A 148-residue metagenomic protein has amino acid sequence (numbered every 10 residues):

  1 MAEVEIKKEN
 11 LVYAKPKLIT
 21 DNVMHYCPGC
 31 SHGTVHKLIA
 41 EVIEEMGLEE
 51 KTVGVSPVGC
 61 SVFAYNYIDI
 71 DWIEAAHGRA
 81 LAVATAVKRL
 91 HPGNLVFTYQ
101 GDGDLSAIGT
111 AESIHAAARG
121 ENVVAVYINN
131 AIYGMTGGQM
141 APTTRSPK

Functional and structural regions predicted by a protein language model:
M1-A14: Short, charged low-complexity linear segments at domain edges
V4-E5, N130-K148: Thiamine diphosphate
V4-K7, D21-N22, F97-G103: Contiguous hydrophobic segments
K7, P16-A76: Active-site diphosphate/adenylate-binding microenvironment
H25-G29, Q100-G103, K148: Flexible, glycine/proline-enriched loop segments at strand-loop-helix junctions that form or flank small-ligand binding
E44, A118-E121, M140: Hydrophobic/aromatic-lined pockets within catalytic cores
V58-G134: Thiamine diphosphate
